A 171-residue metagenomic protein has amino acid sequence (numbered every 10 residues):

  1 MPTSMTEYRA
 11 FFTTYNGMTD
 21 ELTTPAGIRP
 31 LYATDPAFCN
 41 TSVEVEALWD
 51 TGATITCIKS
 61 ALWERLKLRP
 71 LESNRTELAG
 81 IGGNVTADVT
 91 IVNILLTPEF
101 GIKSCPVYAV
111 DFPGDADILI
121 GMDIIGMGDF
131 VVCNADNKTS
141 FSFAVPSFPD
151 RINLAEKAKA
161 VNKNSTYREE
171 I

Functional and structural regions predicted by a protein language model:
M1-I171: Pepsin/retropepsin-fold aspartyl endopeptidases
